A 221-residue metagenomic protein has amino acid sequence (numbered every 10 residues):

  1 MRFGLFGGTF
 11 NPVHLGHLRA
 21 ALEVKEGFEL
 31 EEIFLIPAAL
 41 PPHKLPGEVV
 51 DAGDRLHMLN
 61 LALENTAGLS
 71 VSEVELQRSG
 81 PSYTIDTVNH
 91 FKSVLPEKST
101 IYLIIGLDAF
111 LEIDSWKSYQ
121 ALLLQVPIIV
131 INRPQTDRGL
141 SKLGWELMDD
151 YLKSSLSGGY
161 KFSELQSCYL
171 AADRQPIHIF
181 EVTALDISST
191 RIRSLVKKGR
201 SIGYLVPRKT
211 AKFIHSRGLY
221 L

Functional and structural regions predicted by a protein language model:
M1-L221: Nucleotidyltransferase catalytic core that binds NTPs
